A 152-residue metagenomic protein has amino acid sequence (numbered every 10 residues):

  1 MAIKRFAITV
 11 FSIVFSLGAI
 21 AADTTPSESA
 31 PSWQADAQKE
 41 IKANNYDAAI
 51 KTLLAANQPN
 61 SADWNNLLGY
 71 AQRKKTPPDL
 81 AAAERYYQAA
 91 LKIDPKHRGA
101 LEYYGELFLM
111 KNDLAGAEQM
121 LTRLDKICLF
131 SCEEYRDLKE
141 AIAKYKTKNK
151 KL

Functional and structural regions predicted by a protein language model:
D23-P31, E118-L152: Terminal, low-structured helical/coil segments at or just beyond the last alpha-helical repeat
E28-A56: Alpha-helical segment of the N-proximal tetratricopeptide repeat
Q38, Y70-Q72, E106: Residue-level recognition of tetratricopeptide repeat
K42-A43, K74-T76, M110, I127 (+1 more regions): Register position in tetratricopeptide repeats
A43-A48, T76-A89, N112-M120: Structural signature of tandem alpha-helical TPR/SEL1-like repeats, specifically the intra-repeat loop/turn
A56-P59, I93, K126-F130: Structural marker of alpha-solenoid helical repeat scaffolds
W64-N66, A100, E134: TPR alpha-solenoid repeat register
L67-L68, Y103, D137-A141: Canonical tetratricopeptide repeat
